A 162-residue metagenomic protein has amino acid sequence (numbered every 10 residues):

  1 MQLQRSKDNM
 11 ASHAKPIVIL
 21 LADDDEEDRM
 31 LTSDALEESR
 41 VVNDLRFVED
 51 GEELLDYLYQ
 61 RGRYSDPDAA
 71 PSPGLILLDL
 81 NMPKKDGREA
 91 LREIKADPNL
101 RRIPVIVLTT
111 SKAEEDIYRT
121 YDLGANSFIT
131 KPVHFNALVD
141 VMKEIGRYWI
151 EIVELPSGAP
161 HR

Functional and structural regions predicted by a protein language model:
M1-L20, E26-R46, D50-L55, Y59 (+2 more regions): Non-catalytic signal-transmission and effector/linker regions of two-component phosphorelay proteins
L80-M82: Receiver (REC) domain active-site loop signature in two-component systems and cognate sites in sensor histidine kinases
K84-K85, I94: Hydrophobic residue at a beta-alpha junction that N-caps the helix immediately following a catalytic beta-strand/loop
T110-K112: Short, conserved "switch-loop" micro-motifs in signal-transduction and mechanochemical regulators
N126: Short, glycine/charged-rich "phosphate-handling" switch motifs in NTP-dependent and phosphotransfer domains
K131: A Lys-centered signature of the CheY-like receiver
